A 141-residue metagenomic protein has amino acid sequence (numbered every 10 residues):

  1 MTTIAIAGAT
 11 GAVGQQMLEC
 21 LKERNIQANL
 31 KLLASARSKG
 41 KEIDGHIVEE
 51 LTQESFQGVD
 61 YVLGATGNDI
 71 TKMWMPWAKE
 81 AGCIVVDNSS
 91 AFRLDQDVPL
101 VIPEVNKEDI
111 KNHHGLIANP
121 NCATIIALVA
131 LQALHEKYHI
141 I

Functional and structural regions predicted by a protein language model:
M1-I141: N-terminal Rossmann-like NAD(P) cofactor-binding subdomain of oxidoreductases, focused on the glycine-rich
